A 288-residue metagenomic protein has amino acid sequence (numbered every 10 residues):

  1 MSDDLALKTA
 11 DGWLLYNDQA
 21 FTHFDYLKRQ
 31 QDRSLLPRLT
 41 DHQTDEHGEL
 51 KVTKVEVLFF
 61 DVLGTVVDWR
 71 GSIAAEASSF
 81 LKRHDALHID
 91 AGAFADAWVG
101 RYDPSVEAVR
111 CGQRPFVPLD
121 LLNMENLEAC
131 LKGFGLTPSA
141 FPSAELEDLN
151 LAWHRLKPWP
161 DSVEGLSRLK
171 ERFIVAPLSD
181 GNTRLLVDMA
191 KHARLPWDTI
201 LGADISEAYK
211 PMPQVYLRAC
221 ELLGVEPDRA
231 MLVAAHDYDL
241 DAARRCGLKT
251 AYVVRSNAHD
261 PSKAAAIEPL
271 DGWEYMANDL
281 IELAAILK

Functional and structural regions predicted by a protein language model:
M1-L14: Extreme N-terminal basic, low-complexity initiation segments that serve as generic localization/processing leaders
S2-L5, F24-K28, D32: Hydrophobic, low-acid, alpha-helix-prone terminal segments
D4, N17-Q19, Y26, H42: Alpha-helix boundary/capping motif
Y26-L27, L35-L39, Q43-V55, V163 (+2 more regions): Asp-based, Mg2+/Mn2+-dependent phosphohydrolase catalytic module
T53-P160: N-terminal helical cap/lid subdomain that shapes the substrate entry/recognition surface in HAD-like hydrolases
L149-A152, G165-K170: Glycine-rich active-site/cofactor-binding loop and its immediate structural neighborhood
